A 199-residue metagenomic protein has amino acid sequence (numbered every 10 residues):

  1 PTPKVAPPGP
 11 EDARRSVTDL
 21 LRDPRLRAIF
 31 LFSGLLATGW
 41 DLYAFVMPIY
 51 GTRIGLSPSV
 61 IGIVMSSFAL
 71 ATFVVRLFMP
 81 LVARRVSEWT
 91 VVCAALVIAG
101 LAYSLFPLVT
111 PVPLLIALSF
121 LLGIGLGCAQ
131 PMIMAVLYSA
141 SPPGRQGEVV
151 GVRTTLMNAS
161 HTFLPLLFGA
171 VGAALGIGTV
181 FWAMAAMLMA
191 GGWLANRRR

Functional and structural regions predicted by a protein language model:
P1-F30: Juxtamembrane intracellular "pre-TM" segments in multi-pass secondary transporters
P1-P7, G191-R199: C-terminal membrane-cytosol helix-exit motif in multi-pass small-molecule transporters
R27-F32, A37-I54, I61: Helix-loop boundary and gating motifs at the non-cytosolic
P58-S59, P143-R153: Loop-to-transmembrane helix entry/capping segments in MFS-fold secondary transporters and related SLC/MFSD carriers
V75-S87, G172-A173: Helix-to-loop junctions at the C-terminal end of transmembrane segments in multipass secondary transporters
T90-L105: Structural signature of the two symmetry-related core transmembrane helices
C128-S141: Intracellular juxtamembrane helix-capping segments at the cytosolic ends of symmetry-related transmembrane helices
A170-L188: A membrane-interface helix-boundary motif in multi-pass transporters
